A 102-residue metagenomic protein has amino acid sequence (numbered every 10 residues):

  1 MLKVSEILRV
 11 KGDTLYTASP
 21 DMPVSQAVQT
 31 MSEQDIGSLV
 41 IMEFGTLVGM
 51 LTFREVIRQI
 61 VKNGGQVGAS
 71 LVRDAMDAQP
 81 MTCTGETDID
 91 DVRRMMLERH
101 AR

Functional and structural regions predicted by a protein language model:
M1-R102: Tandem CBS (Cystathionine beta-synthase) repeat/Bateman regulatory domains
